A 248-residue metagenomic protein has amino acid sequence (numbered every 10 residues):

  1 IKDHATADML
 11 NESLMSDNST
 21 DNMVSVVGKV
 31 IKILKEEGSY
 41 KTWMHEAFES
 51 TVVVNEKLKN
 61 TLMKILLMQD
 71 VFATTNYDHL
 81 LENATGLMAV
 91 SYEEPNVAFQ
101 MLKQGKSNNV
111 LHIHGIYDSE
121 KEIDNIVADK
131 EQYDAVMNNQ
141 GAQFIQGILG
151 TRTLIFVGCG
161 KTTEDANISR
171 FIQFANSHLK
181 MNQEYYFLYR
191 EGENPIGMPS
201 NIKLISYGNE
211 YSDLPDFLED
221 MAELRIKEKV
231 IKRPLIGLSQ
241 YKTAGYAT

Functional and structural regions predicted by a protein language model:
I1-H4, N18, N22, K35 (+5 more regions): SIR2/sirtuin-family catalytic core signature
K2-A7, V30-V90, E122-D124, Q146: Metabolite-binding pocket within alpha/beta catalytic cores that recognizes anionic/polar moieties
M9-G38: N-terminal short beta-loop-beta anion/metal-coordinating cradle
T74, H114, F187-E191: Short beta-strand/turn micro-motifs composed of small residues that flank or help shape donor/cofactor-binding pockets
D78-L80, I116-D118, G160-T162: Short, solvent-exposed loop/turn segments at secondary-structure junctions
A84-G86, K121-D129, D165-F171: A short secondary-structure junction signal
E94-V97, N125-Q143, R170: Active-site glycine-rich loop that binds ribose-phosphate moieties when present
Q104, N108-S119, I123: Class I SAM-dependent methyltransferase SAM-binding "motif I" and its flanking Rossmann-like core
